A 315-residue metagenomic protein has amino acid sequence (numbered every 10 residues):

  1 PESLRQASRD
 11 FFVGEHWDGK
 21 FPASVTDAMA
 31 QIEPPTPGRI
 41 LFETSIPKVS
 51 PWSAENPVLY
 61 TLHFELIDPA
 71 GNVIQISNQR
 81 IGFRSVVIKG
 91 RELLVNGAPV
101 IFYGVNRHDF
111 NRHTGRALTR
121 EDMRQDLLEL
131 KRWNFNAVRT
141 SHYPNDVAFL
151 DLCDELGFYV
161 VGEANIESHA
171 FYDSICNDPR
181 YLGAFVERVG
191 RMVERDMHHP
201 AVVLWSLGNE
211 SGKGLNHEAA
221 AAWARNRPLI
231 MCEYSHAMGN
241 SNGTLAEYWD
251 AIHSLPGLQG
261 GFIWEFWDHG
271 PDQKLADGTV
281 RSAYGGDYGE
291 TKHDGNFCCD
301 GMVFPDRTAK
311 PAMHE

Functional and structural regions predicted by a protein language model:
P1-V160, R188, H198, V203-L204 (+4 more regions): Secreted/periplasmic carbohydrate-active enzymes, especially glycoside hydrolases
F21-V25, Y103-H108, R116, V161-F185 (+2 more regions): Aromatic- and acidic-residue-enriched carbohydrate-binding clefts of CAZyme catalytic domains
R107, Y143, N165-E167, G208-E210 (+2 more regions): Active-site beta-loop-alpha junctions enriched in small/polar residues
V138-V147, S211-L215, A237-S241: Acidic-and-aromatic substrate-binding clefts and catalytic sites of carbohydrate-active enzymes
L150-V161, D173-V186, Q273-G285: Aromatic- and acidic-residue-enriched segments that line the glycan-binding/catalytic groove of carbohydrate-active
E155, C176-N226: Active-site neighborhood of glycoside hydrolase catalytic domains
H169-P179, E187, L207, C232-Y234 (+1 more regions): Short beta-alpha connecting loops at secondary-structure transitions that line or flank enzyme active sites
A201-W205, L215, R225-E315: Substrate-binding clefts and catalytic carboxylate motifs of secreted carbohydrate-active enzymes
